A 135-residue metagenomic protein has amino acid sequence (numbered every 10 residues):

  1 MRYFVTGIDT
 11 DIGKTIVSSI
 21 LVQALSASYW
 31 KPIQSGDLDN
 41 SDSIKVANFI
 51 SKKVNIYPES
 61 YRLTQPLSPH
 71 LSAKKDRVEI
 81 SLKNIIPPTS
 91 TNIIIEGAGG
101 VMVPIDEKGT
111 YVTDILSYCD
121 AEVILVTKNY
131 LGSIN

Functional and structural regions predicted by a protein language model:
R2, D11, G100-N135: Conserved catalytic-core segment of NTP-binding enzymes
F4-L21: Glycine-rich phosphate-binding P-loop
T6, L67, G97-G100: Glycine-rich beta-strand-to-loop/alpha-helix junction loops that act as flexible
G7, P32, T127-K128: Short glycine-centered, acidic/aromatic-flanked micro-motifs in structured strand/loop junctions that mark active-site
I16-E79, N84-I85, T91: N-terminal phosphate/diphosphate-binding loop that engages ATP/GTP or pyrophosphate donors across diverse enzyme folds
Y29, I95, V123-L125: Structural beta-sheet core signal
G36, S60, G99-G100, Y130: Conserved beta-strand edge residues that scaffold enzyme active sites
N84-D106: Switch II (G3) loop of P-loop NTPases
